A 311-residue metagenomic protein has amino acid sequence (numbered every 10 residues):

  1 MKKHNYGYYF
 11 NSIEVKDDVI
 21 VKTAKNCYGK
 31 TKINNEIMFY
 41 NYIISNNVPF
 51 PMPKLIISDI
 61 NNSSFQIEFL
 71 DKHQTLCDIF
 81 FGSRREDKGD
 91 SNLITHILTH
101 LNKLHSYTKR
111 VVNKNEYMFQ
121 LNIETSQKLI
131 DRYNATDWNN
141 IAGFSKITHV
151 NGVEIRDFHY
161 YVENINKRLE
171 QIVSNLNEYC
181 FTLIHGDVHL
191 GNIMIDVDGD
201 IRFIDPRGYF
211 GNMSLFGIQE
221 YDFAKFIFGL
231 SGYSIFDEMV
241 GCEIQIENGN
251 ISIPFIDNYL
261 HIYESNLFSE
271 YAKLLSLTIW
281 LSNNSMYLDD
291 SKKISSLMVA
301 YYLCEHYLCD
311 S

Functional and structural regions predicted by a protein language model:
Y6-N35, N41, L76-E86: ATP-binding glycine-rich loop module of kinase domains
S12-V15, K167-G217: Active-site acidic catalytic loop and adjacent metal/ATP-binding pocket of ATP-dependent phosphoryl transfer enzymes
D18-C27, E68-L70, I204-R207: Active-site ExK catalytic segment of metal-dependent nucleases
V19, P51, F65, T182 (+2 more regions): Protein kinase-like catalytic core scaffold
Y42, N46, H73, C77-Y133 (+4 more regions): Conserved kinase catalytic-core helix
P53-S64: Short beta-strand micro-motifs within the conserved protein kinase catalytic domain, predominantly in the N-lobe
N62-Q74: Conserved short submotifs of the Hanks-type protein kinase catalytic core that shape the nucleotide-binding pocket
I201, Y209-Y263, L277-K292: Active-site activation/catalytic loop segments of kinase-like enzymes and analogous catalytic loops in related
